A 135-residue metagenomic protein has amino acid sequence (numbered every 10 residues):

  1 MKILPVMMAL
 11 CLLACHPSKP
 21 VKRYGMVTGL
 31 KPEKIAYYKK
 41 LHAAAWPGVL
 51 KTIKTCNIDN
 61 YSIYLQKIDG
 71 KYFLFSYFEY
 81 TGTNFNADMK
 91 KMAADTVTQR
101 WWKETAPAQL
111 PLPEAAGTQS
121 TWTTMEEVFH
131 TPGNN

Functional and structural regions predicted by a protein language model:
M1-M7: Sec-dependent signal peptide recognition, specifically the positively charged N-region followed immediately by
L12-A14: C-terminal motif of bacterial Sec signal peptides marking the signal peptidase cleavage site
H16, L30-E33, P47, I68 (+3 more regions): Charge-dense, helix-prone N-terminal extensions
H16, L50-F75, E79-T83: Short, glycine- and small/hydrophobic-rich beta-strand elements in well-ordered beta-sheets
V21-I35: Terminal, regulation- and interaction-focused segments at domain boundaries
P32-Y37, G70, G82-F85: Short, polar/acidic, helix-capping and beta-turn segments at strand->helix junctions that line the mouths
K34-D59: Short amphipathic alpha-helical segments
T52-D59, E79-W122: An amphipathic, aromatic/His-enriched active-site/gating alpha helix that lines ligand/cofactor pockets
